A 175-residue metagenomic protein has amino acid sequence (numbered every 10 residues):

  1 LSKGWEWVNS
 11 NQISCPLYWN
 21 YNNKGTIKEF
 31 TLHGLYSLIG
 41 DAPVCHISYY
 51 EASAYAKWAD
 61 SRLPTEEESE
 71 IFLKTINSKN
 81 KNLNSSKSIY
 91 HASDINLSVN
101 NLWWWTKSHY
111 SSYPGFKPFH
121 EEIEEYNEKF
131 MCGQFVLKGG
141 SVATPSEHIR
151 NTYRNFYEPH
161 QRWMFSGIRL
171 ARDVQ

Functional and structural regions predicted by a protein language model:
L1-N151: Functional-site microenvironments in short loops/helix caps that host divalent-cation chemistry
E125-K129, N155-R162: Short proline/glycine-enriched turn/loop segments at secondary-structure junctions
Y153, Y157, R172-Q175: Sequence-pattern detector for short linear motifs and compositional/periodic biases rather than a specific fold
R162-Q175: Short, structured beta-strand segments at or near domain termini in extracellular proteins/domains
